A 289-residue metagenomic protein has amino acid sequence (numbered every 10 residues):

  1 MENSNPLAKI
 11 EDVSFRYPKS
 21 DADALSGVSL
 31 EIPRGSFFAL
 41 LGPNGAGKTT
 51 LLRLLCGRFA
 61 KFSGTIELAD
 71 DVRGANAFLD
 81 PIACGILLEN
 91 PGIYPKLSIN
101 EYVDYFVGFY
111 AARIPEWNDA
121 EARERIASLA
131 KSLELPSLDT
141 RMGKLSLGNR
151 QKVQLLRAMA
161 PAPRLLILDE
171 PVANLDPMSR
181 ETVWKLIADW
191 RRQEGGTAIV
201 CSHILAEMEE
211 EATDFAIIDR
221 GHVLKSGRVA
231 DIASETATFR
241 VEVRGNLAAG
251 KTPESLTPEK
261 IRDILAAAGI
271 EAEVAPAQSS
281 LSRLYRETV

Functional and structural regions predicted by a protein language model:
M1-I10, S14-G27, N76: A short, flexible loop at the N-terminus of ABC-type nucleotide-binding domains that lies
L41-P43: The feature captures the beta-strand-to-loop junction immediately N-terminal to the Walker
C56: Helix-to-loop junction immediately C-terminal to a conserved catalytic motif
G64-D80: Conserved ABC transporter NBD signature motif
D104, G108, D119-S137: Conserved ABC ATPase "signature" region
L166-E170: Catalytic Walker B motif of ABC-type/P-loop ATPase nucleotide-binding domains
